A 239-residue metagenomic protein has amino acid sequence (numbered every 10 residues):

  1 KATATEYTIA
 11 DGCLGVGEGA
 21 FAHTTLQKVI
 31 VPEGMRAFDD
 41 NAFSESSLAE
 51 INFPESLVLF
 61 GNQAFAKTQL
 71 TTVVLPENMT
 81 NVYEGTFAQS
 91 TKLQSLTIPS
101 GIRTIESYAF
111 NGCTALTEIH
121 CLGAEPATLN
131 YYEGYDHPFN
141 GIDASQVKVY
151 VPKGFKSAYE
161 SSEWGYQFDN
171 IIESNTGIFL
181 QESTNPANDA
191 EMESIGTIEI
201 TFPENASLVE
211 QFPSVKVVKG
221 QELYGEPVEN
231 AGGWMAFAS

Functional and structural regions predicted by a protein language model:
A2-G15, T24-A37, S46-L59, T68-N81 (+5 more regions): Structural signature of tandem-repeat unit edges
G17-A20, D39-A42, G61-A64, Y83-T86 (+2 more regions): Consensus positions within tandem repeat domains that build extended binding/scaffold surfaces
V74, G177-S239: Secondary-structure capping and domain/repeat boundary segments
N111, N140-G141, A238-S239: Predominantly extracellular/luminal carbohydrate-interaction, adhesion, and secreted-enzyme modules that are
A127-N130, G154-S161, V209: Short, charged/polar "capping" segments at the starts of alpha-helices and the immediately preceding loops
Y132-I142, S162: A structural signal for leucine-rich repeat
A144-T197: Extracellular/surface-exposed low-complexity segments
